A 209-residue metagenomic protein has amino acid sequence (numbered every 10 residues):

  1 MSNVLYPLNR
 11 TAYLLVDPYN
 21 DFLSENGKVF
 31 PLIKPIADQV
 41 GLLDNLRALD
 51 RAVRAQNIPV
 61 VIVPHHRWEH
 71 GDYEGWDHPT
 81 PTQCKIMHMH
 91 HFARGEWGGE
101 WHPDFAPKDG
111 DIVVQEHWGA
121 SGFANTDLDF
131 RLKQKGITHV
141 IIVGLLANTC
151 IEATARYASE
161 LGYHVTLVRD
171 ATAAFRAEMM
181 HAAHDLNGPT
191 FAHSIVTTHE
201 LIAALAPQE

Functional and structural regions predicted by a protein language model:
M1-A12, D21, A48-Q56, Y73-E74 (+1 more regions): Active-site-adjacent betaalpha module
P18: Mature N-terminal segment immediately following signal peptide/propeptide cleavage in secreted/periplasmic
L23-D38: Acidic/histidine-rich helix-loop elements that form or flank divalent-metal/phosphate-binding sites at the catalytic
V40-N45: N-terminal post-signal-peptidase region of extra-cytosolic proteins
V61, H65-H78: A basic- and aromatic-enriched beta-loop-alpha substructure that forms the phosphate/nucleotide- and DNA/RNA-contacting
